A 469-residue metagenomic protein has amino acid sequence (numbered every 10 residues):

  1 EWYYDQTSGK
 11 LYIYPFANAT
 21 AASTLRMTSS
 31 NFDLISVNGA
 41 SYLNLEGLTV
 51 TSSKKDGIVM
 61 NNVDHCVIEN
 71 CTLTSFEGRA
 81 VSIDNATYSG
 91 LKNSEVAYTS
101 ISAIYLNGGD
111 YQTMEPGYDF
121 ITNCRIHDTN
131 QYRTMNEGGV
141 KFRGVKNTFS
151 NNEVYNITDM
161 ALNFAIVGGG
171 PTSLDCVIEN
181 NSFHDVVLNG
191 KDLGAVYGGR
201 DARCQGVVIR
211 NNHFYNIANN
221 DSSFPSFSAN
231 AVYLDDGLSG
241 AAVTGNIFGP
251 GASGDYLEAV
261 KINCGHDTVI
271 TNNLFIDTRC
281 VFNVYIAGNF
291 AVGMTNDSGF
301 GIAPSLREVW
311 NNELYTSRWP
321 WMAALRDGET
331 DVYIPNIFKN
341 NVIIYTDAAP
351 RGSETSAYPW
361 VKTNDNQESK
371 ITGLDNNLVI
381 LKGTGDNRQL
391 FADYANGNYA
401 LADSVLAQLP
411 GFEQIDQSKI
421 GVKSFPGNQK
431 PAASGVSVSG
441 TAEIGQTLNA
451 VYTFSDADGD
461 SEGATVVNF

Functional and structural regions predicted by a protein language model:
E1-D5, K10, L25-R26: Extracellular/luminal ectodomains and secreted, surface-exposed scaffolds of diverse proteins
G9, L378-P426: C-terminal accessory segments
Y12-R26, D403-L406, V451-S455: Secondary-structure transition/turn motif
A19-A40, L409-D416: Extended Gly/Ser/Thr-rich low-complexity repeat segments, especially those forming or decorating extracellular
M27-N44, V50-H65, R79-N85, S102: Extracellular beta-strand-rich solenoid/capping regions of secreted or surface-exposed proteins that bind or remodel
K55-V59, E77-D84, A97-G397: Glycine- and acidic/polar-rich repeat regions and solenoidal domains
N61-T72, F76, A241: Surface-exposed extracellular loop regions of Gram-negative outer-membrane beta-barrel proteins
P426-F469: Ser/Thr/Pro/Gly-rich low-complexity disordered regions
